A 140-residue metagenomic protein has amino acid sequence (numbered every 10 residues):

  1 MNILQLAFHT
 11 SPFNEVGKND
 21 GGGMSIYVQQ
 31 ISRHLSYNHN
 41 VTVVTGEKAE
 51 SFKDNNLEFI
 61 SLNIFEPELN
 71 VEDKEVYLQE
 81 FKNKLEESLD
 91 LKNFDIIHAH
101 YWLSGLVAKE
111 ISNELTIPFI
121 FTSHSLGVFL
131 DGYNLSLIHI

Functional and structural regions predicted by a protein language model:
M1-F52: N-terminal subdomain of nucleotide-sugar transferases
I3-L4, S112-G132: Active-site proximal beta-strand in glycosyltransferases
H9-N14, F65-L69, V128: A short, flexible beta-alpha/helix-coil linker loop
N14-K18, N70-E72, D131-S136: Short acidic, glycine/proline-rich loop/turn micro-motifs
K53-V71: Conserved nucleotide-sugar phosphate-binding/catalytic loop shared by glycosyltransferases and other
L89-S104, A108, P118-I120: Short N-terminal targeting/anchoring amphipathic segment
I138-I140: Conserved small/polar residues in nucleotide/adenosyl-binding loops
